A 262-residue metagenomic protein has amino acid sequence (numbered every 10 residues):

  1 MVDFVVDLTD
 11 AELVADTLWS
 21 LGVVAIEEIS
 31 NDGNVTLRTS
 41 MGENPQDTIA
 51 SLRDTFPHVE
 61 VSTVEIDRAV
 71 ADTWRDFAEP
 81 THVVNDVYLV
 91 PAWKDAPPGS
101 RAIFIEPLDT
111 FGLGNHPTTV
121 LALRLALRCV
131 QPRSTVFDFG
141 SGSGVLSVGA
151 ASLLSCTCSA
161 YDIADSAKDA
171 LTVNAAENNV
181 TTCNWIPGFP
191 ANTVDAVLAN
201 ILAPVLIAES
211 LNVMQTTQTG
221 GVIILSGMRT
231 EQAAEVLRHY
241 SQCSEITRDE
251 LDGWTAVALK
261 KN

Functional and structural regions predicted by a protein language model:
M1-P97: N-terminal auxiliary segments of SAM/dcSAM-dependent transferases
D16, V120-L127, I207, L211: Amphipathic, non-transmembrane alpha-helical secondary structure
V70-P132: SAM-dependent Rossmann-like transferase core, predominantly class I methyltransferases with a strong bias toward
V90-P91, A160, L225: Hydrophobic residues in well-ordered beta-strands that form the structural core
D109-P190: Conserved SAM/SAH cofactor-binding pocket of Class I
I163-N262: S-adenosylmethionine
